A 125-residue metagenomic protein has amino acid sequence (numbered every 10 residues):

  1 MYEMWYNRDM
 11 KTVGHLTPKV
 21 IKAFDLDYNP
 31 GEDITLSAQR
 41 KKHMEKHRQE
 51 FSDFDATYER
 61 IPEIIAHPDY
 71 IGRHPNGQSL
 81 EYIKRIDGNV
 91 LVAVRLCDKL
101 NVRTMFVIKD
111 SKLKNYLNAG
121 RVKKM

Functional and structural regions predicted by a protein language model:
M1-M125: Ribonuclease/tRNase effector modules and their secretory precursors
